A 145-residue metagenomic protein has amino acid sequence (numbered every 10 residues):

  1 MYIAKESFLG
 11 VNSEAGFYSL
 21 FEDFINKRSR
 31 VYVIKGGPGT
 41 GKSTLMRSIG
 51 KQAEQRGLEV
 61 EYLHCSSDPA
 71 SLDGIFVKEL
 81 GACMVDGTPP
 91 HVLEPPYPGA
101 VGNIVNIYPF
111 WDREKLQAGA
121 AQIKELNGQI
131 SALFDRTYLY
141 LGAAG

Functional and structural regions predicted by a protein language model:
M1-D23: N-terminal pre-Walker A segment at the start of P-loop NTPase domains
K27-S29: Pre-Walker A (P-loop) beta-loop-beta motif of ABC nucleotide-binding domains
Y32-G36: Hydrophobic anchor at the beta1->P-loop junction of P-loop NTPases
G41: Conserved glycine(s) of the Walker
L45: Hydrophobic positions on the alpha1 helix immediately C-terminal to the Walker A/P-loop
S48: Active-site signature of alpha/beta-hydrolase-fold catalytic machinery across serine- and Asp/Cys-nucleophile hydrolases
K51-E61: Post-Walker A helix-loop "phosphate-sensing" segment adjacent to the P-loop in P-loop NTPases
C65-E79, C83-G145: Replace "adjacent to P-loop NTPase cores in ATP/GTP-dependent enzymes" with "adjacent to NTP-binding cores
